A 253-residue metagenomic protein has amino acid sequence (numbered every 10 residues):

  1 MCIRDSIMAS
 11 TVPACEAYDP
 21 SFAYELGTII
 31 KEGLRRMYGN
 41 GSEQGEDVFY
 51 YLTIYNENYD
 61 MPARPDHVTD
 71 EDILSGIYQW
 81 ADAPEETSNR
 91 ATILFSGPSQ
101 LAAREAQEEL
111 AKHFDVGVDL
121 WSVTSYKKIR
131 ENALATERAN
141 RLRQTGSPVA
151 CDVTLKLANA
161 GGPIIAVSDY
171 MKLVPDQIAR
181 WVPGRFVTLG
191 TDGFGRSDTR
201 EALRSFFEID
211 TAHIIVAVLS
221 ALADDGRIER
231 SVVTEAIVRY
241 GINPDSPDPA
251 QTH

Functional and structural regions predicted by a protein language model:
R4, S10, A17, E25-I29 (+1 more regions): Thiamine diphosphate
F22: Ferredoxin-type iron-sulfur electron-transfer modules in oxidoreductases and energy-metabolism complexes
